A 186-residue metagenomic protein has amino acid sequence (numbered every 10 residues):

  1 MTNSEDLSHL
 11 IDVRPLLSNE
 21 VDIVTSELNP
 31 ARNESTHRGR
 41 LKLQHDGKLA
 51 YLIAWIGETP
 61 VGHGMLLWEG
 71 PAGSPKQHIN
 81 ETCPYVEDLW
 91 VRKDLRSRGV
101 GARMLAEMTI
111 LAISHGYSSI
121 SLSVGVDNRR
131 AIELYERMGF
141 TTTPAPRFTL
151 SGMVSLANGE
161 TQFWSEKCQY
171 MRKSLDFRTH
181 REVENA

Functional and structural regions predicted by a protein language model:
D6, I11, P15-K93, L105-A106 (+2 more regions): Acetyl-CoA-dependent GNAT
H45, I113-S114: Residue-level signal for alpha-helix termini/capping positions
H63, T143-A145: Residue-level detector of high-confidence beta-strand sites
V91, S97-I110, E133-R137: Conserved acetyl-CoA-binding loop-helix of GNAT-fold acetyltransferases
R98, H115-S118: Short coil/turn segments at alpha/beta junctions that flank glycine-rich nucleotide-binding fingerprints
S118, G125-R129, R137-M138, F148-A186: C-terminal "cap" of GNAT-fold acetyltransferases
